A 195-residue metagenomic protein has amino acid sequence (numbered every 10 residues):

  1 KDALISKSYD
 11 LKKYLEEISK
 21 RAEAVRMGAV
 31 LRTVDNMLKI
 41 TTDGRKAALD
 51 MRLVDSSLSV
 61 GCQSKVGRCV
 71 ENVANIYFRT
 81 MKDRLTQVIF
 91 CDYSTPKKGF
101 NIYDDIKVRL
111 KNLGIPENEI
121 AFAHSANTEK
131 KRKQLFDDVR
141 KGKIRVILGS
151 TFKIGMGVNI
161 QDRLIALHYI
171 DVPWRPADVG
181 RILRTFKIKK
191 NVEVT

Functional and structural regions predicted by a protein language model:
K1-G61, N72-N75: Inter-lobe connector of SF1/SF2 helicase motors
I5, G28-I40, K82-D104: Conserved strand-helix element at the start of the C-terminal RecA-like helicase core
S6-D10, N36, G61-C69, K98 (+3 more regions): Soluble or luminal CAZymes and related metallo-dependent hydrolases
Y9-K12, K46-V54, D92-P96, N127-T128 (+2 more regions): Short, solvent-exposed loop/turn segments at secondary-structure junctions
L15, G61, K65, E71-R79 (+1 more regions): Coupling/switch/interface segments within P-loop NTPase motor domains and analogous charged loops in nucleic-acid
V30-T33, T80-L85, I115-N118, N191-V194: Short helix-terminating capping/connector loops at secondary-structure junctions
C69-N75, T86, Y103-L110, R181-K187: Short, well-ordered amphipathic alpha-helices
K111, I115-T195: Conserved RecA-like P-loop NTPase helicase motor core
